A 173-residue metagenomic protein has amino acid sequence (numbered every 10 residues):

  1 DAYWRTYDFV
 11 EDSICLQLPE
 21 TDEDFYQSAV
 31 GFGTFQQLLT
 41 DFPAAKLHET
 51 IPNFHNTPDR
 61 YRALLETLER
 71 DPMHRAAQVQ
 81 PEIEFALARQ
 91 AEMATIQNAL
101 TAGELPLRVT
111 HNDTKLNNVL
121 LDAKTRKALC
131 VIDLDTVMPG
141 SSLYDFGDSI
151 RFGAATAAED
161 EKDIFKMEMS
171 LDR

Functional and structural regions predicted by a protein language model:
V10-T34, D41-H111, L116, L120-C130: ATP-dependent phospho-/nucleotidyl transfer catalytic cores
P19-Q27, M138-S141, K166-M169: Short alpha-helix boundary/capping segments
Q36-L39, P43, G153, A157: A general structural signal marking secondary-structure boundaries and capping sites
D122-K124, S141-Y144: Short glycine/proline-enriched turns and hinge-like loops at secondary-structure junctions
I132-V137: Activation of the activation-loop gatekeeper triad in protein kinase-fold domains
L143-R173: Active-site activation/catalytic loop segments of kinase-like enzymes and analogous catalytic loops in related
